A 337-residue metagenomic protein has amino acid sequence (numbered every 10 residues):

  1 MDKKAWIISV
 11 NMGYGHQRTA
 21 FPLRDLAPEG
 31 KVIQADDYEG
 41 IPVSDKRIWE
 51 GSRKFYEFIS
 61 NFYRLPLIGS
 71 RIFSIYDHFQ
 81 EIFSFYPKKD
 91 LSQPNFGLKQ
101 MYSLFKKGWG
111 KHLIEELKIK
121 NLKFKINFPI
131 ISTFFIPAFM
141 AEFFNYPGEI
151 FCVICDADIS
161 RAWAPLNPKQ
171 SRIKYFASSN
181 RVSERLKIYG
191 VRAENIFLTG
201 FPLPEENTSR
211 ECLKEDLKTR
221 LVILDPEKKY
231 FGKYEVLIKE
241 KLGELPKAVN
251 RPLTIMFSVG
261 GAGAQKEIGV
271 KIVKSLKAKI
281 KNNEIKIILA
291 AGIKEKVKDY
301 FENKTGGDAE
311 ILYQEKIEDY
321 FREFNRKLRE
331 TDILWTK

Functional and structural regions predicted by a protein language model:
M1-W6: Extreme N-terminal starter segment of soluble prokaryotic enzymes
V10-Q17, E39, I130-F139, V259-K266 (+2 more regions): Gly/Ser/Thr-rich loops at beta-strand to alpha-helix junctions that form or flank small-molecule/cofactor-binding
Y14, T19, G69-K118, K125-V191 (+1 more regions): Active-site and donor-binding regions of nucleotide-sugar-utilizing enzymes
T19-V32, P147, S275-N283: A short, Lys/Arg-enriched amphipathic alpha-helix followed by its capping loop at the start of a domain
F21-H112, G292-K298, E302-E330: Conserved N-terminal ligand/cofactor-binding loop architecture of enzyme catalytic domains
R47-R53, L166-Q170, R210-T219: Short, surface-exposed amphipathic charged segments that create phosphate/polyanion-binding patches used for binding
I173-V270, A290-E295: A nucleotide-sugar donor-handling region in carbohydrate enzymes
E240-K337: Donor-nucleotide binding loops and adjacent catalytic segments primarily of GT-B fold Leloir glycosyltransferases
